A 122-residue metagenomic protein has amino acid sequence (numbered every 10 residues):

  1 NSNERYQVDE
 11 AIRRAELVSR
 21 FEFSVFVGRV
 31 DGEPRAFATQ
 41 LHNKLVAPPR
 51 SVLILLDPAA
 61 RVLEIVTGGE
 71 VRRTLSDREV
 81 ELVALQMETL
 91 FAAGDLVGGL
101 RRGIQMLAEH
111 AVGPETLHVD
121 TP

Functional and structural regions predicted by a protein language model:
N1-S51, P58-P122: A structural boundary signal for the start of the first folded domain, especially the loop/turn and N-capping region
